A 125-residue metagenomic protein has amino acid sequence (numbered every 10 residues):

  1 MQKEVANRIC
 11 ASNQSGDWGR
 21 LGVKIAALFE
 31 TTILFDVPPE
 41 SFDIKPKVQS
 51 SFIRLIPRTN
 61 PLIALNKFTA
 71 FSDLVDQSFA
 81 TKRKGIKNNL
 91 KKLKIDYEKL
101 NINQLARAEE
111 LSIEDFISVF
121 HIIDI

Functional and structural regions predicted by a protein language model:
M1-I113, S118-I125: Class I S-adenosyl-L-methionine
